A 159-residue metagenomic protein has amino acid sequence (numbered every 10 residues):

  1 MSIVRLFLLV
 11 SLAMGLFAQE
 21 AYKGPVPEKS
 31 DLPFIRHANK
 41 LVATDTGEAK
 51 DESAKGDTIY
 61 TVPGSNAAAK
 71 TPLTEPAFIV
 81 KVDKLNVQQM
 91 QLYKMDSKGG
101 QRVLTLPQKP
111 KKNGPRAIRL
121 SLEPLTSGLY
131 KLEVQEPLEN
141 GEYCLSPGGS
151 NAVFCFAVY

Functional and structural regions predicted by a protein language model:
S2-L9: Sec-dependent signal peptide recognition, specifically the positively charged N-region followed immediately by
Q19-L104, P147-Y159: Primarily secretory-pathway and cell-envelope proteins
V82, E123, E133-E136, N140-C155: Short, exposed beta-strand-loop hairpins at the edges of beta-sheets in extracellular/periplasmic proteins
T105-T126: Extended, solvent-exposed segments with strong compositional bias
G128-Y130: Short strand-edge motifs at loop-to-beta-strand transitions and within beta-strands of extracellular beta-rich domains
